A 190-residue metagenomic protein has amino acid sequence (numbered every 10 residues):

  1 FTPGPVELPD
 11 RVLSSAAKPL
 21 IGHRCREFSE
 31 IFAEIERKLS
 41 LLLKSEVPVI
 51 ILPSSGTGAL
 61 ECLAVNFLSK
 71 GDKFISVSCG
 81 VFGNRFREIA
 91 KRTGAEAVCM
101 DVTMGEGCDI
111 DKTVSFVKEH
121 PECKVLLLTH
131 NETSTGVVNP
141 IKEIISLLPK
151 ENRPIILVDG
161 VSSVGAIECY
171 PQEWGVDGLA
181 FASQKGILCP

Functional and structural regions predicted by a protein language model:
F1-P19: N-terminal amphipathic/basic leader segments beginning at the initiator methionine
T2, V6, E34, G58-P190: Conserved PLP-enzyme active-site core in the AAT-like
L13-C25, K44-I51, F74-S78, E132 (+1 more regions): Short, charge-rich amphipathic segments
S15-C62, R85-K91: Conserved N-terminal alpha-helix of the aminotransferase class I/II PLP-enzyme fold
